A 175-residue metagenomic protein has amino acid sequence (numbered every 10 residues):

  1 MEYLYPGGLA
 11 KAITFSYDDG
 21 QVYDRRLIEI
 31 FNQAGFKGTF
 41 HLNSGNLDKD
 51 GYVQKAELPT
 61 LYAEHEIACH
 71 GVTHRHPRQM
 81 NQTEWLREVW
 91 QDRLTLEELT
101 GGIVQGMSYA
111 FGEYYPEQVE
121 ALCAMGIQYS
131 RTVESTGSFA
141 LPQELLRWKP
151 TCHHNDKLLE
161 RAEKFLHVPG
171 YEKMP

Functional and structural regions predicted by a protein language model:
M1-F15: N-terminal pre-catalytic segment of deacetylase/amide-hydrolase enzymes
Q21-V22, T73: Short, glycine/acidic-enriched loop or turn micro-motifs at the edges of active sites
V22-Y23, V53: Short, conserved clusters of charged catalytic residues that mark active-site and nucleotide-handling motifs
D24, W85, V89, L158-L159: Aromatic/hydrophobic pocket-lining residues that form the small-molecule binding cavity in soluble enzyme cores
R25-F31: Histidine-anchored nucleotide/phosphate-binding helix
A34-Q128, S135-W148, C152, E172-P175: Metal-dependent polysaccharide deacetylase catalytic core of the NodB/CE4 family, i.e., the active-site-bearing domain
T151-P175: Catalytic grooves of carbohydrate-active enzymes
